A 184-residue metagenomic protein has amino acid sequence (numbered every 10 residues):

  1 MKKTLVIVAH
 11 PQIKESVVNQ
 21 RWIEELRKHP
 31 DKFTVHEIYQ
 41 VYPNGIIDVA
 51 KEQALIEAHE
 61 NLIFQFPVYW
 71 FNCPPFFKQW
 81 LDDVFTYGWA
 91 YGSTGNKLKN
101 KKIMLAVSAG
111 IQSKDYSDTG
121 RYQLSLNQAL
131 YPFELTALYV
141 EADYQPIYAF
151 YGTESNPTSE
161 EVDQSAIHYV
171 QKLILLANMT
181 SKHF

Functional and structural regions predicted by a protein language model:
M1-F33, H168-V170, I174-L175: N-terminal beta1-alpha1 ligand-phosphate binding loop
K2, L98-K102, A142: A short helix->loop->beta-strand "cap" motif at the edges of active sites that frequently abuts
V6, V35, F64, I103-V107 (+1 more regions): Structural beta-sheet core signal
E24-R27, F133-F184: Glycine-rich phosphate/pyrophosphate-binding loop and the adjoining helix
K32, L62, D143: Residue-level detector of anion-binding/catalytic polar loops
K32-G45: A short beta-strand-loop structural module common to alpha/beta enzyme folds
Y42-A50, P157-E161: Structural motif
A50-E134: Helix-loop-strand module that forms the ligand-binding subsite of alpha/beta enzymes
